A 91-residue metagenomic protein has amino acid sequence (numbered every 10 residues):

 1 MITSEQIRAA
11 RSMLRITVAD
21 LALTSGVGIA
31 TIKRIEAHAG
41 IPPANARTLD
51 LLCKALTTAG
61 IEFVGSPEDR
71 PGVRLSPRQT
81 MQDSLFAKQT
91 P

Functional and structural regions predicted by a protein language model:
M1-I2: A detector for short, charged/polar N-terminal pre-domain segments
I7-D20: Short basic helix-loop element that most often maps to the first helix and adjoining turn of HTH DNA-binding modules
A10, T24, I35: Residues in the recognition helix of alpha-helical DNA-binding motifs
T24, N45, D69: Residue-level "edge-of-site" marker
V27-A44: Recognition helix of helix-turn-helix/homeodomain-like DNA-binding domains that insert into the DNA major groove
A46-F63: DNA major-groove recognition helix of helix-turn-helix/homeodomain DNA-binding modules
I61-P91: Helix-turn-helix/homeodomain-like alpha-helical modules used for DNA recognition and transcription-factor dimerization
